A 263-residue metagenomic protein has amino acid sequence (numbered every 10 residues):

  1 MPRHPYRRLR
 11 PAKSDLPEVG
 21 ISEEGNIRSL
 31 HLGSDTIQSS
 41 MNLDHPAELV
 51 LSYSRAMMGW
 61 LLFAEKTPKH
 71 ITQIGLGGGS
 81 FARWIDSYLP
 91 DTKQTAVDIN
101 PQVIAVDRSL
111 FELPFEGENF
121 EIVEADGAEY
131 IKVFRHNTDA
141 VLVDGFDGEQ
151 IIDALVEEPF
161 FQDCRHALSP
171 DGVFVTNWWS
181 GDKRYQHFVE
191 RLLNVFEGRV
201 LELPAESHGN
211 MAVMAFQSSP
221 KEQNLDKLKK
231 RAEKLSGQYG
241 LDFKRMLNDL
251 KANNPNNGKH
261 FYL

Functional and structural regions predicted by a protein language model:
M1-G25, S29, I37-D44, S52 (+1 more regions): SAM/dcSAM-binding transferase cores
A12, E48-H166, P170: The AdoMet/dcAdoMet-binding core of the Class I SAM-like
D35-S39, F146-E149, F174: A short, flexible beta-alpha/helix-coil linker loop
H45-L49, S180: Short, surface-exposed alpha-helical recognition segments that flank or form part of ligand/macromolecule-binding
D91-K93, G117-N119, D171, E197-R199 (+1 more regions): A generic structural signal for alpha->beta connector loops
I151, W178-D182, P204, K234 (+1 more regions): Alpha-helical subdomain
E158-E222: C-terminal substrate-binding/active-site "lid" region of AdoMet-derived donor-dependent transferases
